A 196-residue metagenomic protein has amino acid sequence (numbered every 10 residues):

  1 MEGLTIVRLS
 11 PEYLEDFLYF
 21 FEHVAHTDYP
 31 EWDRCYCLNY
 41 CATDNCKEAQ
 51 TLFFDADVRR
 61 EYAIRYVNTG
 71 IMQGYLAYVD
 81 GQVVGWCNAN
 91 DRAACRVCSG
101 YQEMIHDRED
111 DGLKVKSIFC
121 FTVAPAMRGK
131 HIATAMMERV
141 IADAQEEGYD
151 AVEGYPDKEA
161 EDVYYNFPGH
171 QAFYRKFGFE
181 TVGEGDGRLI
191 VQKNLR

Functional and structural regions predicted by a protein language model:
M1-C46: Conserved N-terminal entry element of GNAT/NAT acetyltransferase domains
F21-C35, C87-V97, D143-A144: Short, solvent-exposed beta-strand-terminating loops
C35-M72: Active-site rim helix/loop that mediates acceptor-substrate recognition in acyltransferases
R65, T69, Y78, Q82-C120 (+1 more regions): Conserved acyl-donor/pantetheine-binding loop and adjacent beta-alpha core of acyl/acetyltransferases and related
G74-L76: Residue-level detector of beta-strand face positions
V115, A144-Y164: Conserved GNAT acetyl-CoA-binding A-motif
C120-V123, G129-Q145: Conserved acetyl-CoA-binding loop-helix of GNAT-fold acetyltransferases
Y165-R196: C-terminal "cap" of GNAT-fold acetyltransferases
